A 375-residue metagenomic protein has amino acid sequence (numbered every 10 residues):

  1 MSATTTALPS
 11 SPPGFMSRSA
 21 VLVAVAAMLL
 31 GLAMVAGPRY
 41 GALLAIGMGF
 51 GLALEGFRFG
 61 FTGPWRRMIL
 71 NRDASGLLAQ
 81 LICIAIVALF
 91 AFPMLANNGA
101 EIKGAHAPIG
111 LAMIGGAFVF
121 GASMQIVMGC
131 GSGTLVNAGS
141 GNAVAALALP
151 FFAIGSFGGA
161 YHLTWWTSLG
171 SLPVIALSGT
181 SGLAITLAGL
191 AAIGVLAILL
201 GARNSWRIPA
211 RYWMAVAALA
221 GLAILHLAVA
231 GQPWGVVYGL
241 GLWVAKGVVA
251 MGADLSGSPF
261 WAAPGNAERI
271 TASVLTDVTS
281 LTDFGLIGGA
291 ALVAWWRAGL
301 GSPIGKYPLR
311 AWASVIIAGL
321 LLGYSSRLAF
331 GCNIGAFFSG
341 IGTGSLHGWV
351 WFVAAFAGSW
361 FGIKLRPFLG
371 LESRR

Functional and structural regions predicted by a protein language model:
S2-R375: Membrane-interfacial helix-loop segments of redox and metal-homeostasis proteins, especially TM-loop-TM junctions
